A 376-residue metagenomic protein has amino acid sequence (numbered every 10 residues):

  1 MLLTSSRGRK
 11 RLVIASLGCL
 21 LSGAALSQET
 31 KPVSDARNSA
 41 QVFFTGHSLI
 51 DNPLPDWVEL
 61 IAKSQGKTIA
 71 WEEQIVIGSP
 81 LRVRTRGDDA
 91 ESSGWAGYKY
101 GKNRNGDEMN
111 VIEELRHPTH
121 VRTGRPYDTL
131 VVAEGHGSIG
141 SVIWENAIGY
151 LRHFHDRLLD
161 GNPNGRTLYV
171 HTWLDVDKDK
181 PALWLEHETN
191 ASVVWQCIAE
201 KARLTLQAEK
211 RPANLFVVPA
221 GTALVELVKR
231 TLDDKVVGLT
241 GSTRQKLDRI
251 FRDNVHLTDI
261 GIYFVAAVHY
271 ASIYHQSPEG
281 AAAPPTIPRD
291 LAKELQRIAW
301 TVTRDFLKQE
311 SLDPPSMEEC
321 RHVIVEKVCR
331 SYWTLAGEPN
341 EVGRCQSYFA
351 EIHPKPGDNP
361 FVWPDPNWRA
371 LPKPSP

Functional and structural regions predicted by a protein language model:
L2-V13: Bacterial N-terminal signal peptides that target proteins for export
I14-G23: Bacterial N-terminal signal peptides
A25-S27: Boundary at the C-terminal end of the N-terminal hydrophobic targeting segment
E29-S64: N-terminal module-boundary/linker segments of secreted carbohydrate-active enzymes
F44, P53-L60, N146-H153, R157 (+6 more regions): Extracytoplasmic/secreted proteins, especially bacterial periplasmic and envelope-associated proteins
N52-I148: Conserved SGNH/GDSL esterase-like catalytic core that processes O-acyl groups on lipids and polysaccharides
L115-D259, G280: Alpha-helical cap/lid subdomain in secreted, periplasmic, or secretory-pathway luminal O-acyl-processing enzymes
A213, T240-P376: Conserved catalytic region of serine esterases and O-acyltransferases that act on ester linkages in lipids
